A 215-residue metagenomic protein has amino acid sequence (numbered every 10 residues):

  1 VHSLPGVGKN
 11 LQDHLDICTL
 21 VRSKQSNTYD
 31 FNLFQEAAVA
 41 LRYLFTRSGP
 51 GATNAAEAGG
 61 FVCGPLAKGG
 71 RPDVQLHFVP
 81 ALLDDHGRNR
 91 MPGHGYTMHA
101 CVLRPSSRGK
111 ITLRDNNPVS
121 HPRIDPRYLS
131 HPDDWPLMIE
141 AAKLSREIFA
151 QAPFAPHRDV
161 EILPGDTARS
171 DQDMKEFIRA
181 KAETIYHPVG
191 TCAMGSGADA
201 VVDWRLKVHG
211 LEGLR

Functional and structural regions predicted by a protein language model:
V1-R42, G49: Glycine-rich loop(s) and the adjacent beta-strand/alpha-helix scaffold that form part
K24-N27, A40-R215: FAD-dependent oxidoreductase catalytic-site/capping-region signature
